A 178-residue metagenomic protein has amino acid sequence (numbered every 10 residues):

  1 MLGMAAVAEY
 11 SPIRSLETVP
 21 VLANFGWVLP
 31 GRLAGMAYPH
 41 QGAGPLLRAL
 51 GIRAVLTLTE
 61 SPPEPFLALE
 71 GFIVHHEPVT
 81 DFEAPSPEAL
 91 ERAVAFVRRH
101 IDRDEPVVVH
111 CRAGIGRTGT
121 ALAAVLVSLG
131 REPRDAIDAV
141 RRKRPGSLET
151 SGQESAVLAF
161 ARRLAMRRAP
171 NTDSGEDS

Functional and structural regions predicted by a protein language model:
M1-V108, L122-S178: Cys-dependent protein tyrosine phosphatase-like superfamily
C111: Short cysteine clusters
G114: Conserved G/P- and acidic residue-centered "switch" motifs that form tight phosphate/ATP-binding loops in soluble
T118: Ser/Thr-glycine-rich phosphate-binding loops at phosphate-binding pockets of nucleotides, nucleotide cofactors
